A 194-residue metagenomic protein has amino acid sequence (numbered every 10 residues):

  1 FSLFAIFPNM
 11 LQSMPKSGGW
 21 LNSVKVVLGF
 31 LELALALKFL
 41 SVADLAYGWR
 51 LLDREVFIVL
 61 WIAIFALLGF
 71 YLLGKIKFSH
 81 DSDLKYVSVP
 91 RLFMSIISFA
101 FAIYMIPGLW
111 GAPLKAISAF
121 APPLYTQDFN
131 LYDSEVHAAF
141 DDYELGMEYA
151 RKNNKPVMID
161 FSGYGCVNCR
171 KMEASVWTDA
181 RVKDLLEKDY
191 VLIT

Functional and structural regions predicted by a protein language model:
F1-G146, N153: Hydrophobic alpha-helical segments characteristic of multipass inner/organellar membrane proteins
F57, A119, G163, V167 (+1 more regions): Flexible domain-boundary/linker segments
Y143-G146, N168-E187: Typically the conserved alpha-helix immediately C-terminal to a functionally engaged Cys/Sec in thioredoxin-like
K152-R170: Short active-site neighborhood of thiol/selenol oxidoreductases, capturing the structured segment around
N153-V157, E187-I193: Loop/turn elements at helix/coil->beta-strand transitions in domains of secreted/extracellular proteins
A174, I193-T194: Ampipathic, surface-exposed secondary-structure segments
